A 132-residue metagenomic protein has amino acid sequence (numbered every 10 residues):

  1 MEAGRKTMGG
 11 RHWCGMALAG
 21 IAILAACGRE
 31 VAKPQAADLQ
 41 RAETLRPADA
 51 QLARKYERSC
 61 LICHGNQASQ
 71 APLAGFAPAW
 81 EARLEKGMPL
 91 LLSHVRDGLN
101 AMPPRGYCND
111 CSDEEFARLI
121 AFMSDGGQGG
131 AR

Functional and structural regions predicted by a protein language model:
M1-A25: Sec-dependent bacterial lipoprotein signal peptides
I21, R54-E57, R96, R105: Processing junctions and N-termini across compartments
C27-E30: Bacterial signal peptide processing site
Q35-S59: Post-signal peptide N-terminal segment of mature Sec-exported envelope proteins
Q51, K55, A79, L90 (+2 more regions): Extracytoplasmic/secreted proteins, especially bacterial periplasmic and envelope-associated proteins
Y56-N66, L119, M123: The canonical Cys-X-X-Cys-His
G65-S93: Gly/Gly-Pro-rich "capping" loops immediately C-terminal to redox-active cysteine motifs in periplasmic/lumenal
A71-L73, H94-A117, M123-R132: Axial heme c-ligation environment in periplasmic c-type cytochrome domains
